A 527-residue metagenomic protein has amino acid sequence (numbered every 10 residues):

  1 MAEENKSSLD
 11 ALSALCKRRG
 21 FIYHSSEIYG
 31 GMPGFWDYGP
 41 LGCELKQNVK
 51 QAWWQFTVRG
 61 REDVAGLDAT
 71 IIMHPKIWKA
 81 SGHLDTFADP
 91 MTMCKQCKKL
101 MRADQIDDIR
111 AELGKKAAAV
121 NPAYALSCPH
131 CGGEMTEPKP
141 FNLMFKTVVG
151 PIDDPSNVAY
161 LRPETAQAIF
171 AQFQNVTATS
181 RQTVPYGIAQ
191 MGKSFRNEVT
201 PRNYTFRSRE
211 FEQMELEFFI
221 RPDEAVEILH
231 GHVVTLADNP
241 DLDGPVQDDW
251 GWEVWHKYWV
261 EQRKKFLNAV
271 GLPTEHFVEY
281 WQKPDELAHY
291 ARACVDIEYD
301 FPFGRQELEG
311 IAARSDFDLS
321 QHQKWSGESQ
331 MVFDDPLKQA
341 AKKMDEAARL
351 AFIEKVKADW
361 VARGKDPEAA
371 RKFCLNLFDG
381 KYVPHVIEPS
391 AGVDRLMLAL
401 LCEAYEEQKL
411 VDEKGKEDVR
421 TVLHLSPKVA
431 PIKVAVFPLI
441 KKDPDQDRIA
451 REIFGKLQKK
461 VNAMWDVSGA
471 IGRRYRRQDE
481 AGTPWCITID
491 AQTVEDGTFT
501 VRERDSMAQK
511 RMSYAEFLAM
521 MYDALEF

Functional and structural regions predicted by a protein language model:
A2-S468, Q492-E495, T500-F527: TRNA-recognition modules of translation machinery and tRNA-sensing kinases, especially anticodon-binding
S26, R473-Y475: Short acidic active-site motifs
A293, I471, A481: Short beta-strand or tight-loop elements that sit immediately N-terminal to catalytic metal-binding acidic residues
I432, T483-P484: Short glycine-/polar-rich loops that comprise or flank the Walker A/P-loop and associated switch/sensor motifs
